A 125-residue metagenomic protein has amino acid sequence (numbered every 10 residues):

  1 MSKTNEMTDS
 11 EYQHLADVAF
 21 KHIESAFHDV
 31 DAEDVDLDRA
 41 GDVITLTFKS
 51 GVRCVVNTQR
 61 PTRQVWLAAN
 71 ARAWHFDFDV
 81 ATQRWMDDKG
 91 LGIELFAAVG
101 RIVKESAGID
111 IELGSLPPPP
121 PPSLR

Functional and structural regions predicted by a protein language model:
S2-R125: N-terminal intrinsically disordered, cationic/polar leader segments that include organellar targeting peptides
